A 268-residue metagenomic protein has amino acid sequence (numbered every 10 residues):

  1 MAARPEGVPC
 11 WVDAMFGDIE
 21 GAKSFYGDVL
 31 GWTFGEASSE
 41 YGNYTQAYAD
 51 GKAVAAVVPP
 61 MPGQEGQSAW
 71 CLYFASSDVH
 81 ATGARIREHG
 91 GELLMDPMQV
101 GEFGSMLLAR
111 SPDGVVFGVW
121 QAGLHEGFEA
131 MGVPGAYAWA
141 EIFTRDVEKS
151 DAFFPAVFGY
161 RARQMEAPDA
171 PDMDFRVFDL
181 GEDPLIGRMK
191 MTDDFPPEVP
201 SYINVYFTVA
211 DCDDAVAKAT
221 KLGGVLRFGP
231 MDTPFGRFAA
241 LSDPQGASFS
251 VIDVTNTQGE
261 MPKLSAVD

Functional and structural regions predicted by a protein language model:
M1-E20, A69-L72, W120-A152, V157-Q164 (+2 more regions): N-terminal beta-strand motif that seeds the catalytic metal site of vicinal oxygen chelate
A2-E6, C10-K52, E88, D96-G104 (+2 more regions): Core segments of cupin and vicinal oxygen chelate
P5-G7, E40-G42, E65-A69, E102 (+4 more regions): Short, solvent-exposed coil/turn segments
D18-E20, Y48-A53, L72-D113, V147 (+1 more regions): Vicinal oxygen chelate
G31-Q67, S111-G123, Q164-E198, P244 (+1 more regions): Conserved short beta-strand elements that form part of the metal-binding/catalytic scaffold of enzyme active sites
E102-G104, V116, E126-F128: Short, well-ordered, mixed-charge alpha-helical segments that flank or form enzyme active sites
E148, V157-P262: Structured core of small recognition/catalytic domains
